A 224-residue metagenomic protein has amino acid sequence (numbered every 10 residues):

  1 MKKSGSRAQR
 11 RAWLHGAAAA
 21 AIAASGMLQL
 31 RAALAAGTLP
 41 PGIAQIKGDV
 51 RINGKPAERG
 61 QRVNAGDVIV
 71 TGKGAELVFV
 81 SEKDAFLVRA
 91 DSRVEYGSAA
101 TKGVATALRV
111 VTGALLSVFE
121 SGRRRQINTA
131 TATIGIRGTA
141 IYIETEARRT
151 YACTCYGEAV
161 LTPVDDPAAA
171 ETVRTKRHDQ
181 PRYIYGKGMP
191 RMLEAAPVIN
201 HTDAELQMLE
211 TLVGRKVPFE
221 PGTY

Functional and structural regions predicted by a protein language model:
M1-A8, A18-G26: Secretory targeting signals
W13, A17-A20, L28, A33-A65 (+2 more regions): Flexible, surface-exposed loop/linker segments and immediately adjacent secondary-structure boundaries
